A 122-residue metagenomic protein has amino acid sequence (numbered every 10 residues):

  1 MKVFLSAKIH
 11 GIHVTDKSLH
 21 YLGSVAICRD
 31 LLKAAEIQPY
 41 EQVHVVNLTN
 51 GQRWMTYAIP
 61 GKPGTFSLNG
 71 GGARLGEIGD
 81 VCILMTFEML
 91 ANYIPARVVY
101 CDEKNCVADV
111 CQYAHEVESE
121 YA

Functional and structural regions predicted by a protein language model:
M1-L5, Y121-A122: Extreme N-terminal tail/first-helix region
K2-F4, V14-T15, L19-N92, C106: Compact, glycine-rich, soluble single-domain proteins
P60, N92, R97-A122: Helix-rich terminal scaffold detector
